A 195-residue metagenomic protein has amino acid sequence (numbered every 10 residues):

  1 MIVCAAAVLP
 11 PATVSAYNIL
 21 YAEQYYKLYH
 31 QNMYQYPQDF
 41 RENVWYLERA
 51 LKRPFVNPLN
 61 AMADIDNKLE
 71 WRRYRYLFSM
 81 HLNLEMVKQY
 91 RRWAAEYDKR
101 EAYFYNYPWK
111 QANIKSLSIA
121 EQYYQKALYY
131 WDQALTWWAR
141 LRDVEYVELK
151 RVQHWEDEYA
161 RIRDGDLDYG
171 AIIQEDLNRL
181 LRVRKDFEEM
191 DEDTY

Functional and structural regions predicted by a protein language model:
M1-V8: Bacterial N-terminal signal peptides
P10-Y76, E188-Y195: Immediate post-signal-peptide N-terminus of mature secreted/exported proteins
N18, Y25, Y29, R72 (+4 more regions): Surface positions of alpha-helical coiled-coils, especially the charged/polar e/g heptad sites that form inter-helical
Q31-Q35, A50-R53, N57, R100 (+4 more regions): Surface-exposed polar/charged interaction patches
Y34-Q38, W45, D64-W71, A95-Y129 (+1 more regions): Short coil/linker segments at helix-helix boundaries
D64-H81, A139-T194: TPR/TPR-like alpha-solenoid helical repeat scaffolds
F78-H81, E85-K88, R92, K99 (+1 more regions): "A position-specific structural signal for the A-helix of alpha-solenoid helical repeats
N83-L84, K88-W93, Y123-L141, D166-I172: Amphipathic alpha-helical coiled-coil segments
